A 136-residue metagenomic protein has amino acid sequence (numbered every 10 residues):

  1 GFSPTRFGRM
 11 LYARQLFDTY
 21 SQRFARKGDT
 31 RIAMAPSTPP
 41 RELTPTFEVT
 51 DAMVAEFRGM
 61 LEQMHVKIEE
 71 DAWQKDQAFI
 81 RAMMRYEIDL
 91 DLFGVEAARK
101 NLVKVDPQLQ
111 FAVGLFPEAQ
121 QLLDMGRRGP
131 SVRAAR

Functional and structural regions predicted by a protein language model:
G1-R136: Conserved functional hotspot residues or short segments at active or partner-binding sites across diverse domains
